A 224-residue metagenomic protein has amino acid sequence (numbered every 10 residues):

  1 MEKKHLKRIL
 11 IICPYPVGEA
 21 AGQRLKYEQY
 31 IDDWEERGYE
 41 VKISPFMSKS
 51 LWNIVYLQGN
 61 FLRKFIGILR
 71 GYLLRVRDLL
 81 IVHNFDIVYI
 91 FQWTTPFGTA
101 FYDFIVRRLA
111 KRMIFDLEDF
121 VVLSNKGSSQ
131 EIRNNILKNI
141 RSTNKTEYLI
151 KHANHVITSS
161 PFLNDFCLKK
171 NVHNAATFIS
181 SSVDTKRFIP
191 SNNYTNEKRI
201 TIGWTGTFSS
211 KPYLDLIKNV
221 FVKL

Functional and structural regions predicted by a protein language model:
M1-M47, K223: N-terminal subdomain of nucleotide-sugar transferases
I12, S159, I202-G206: Short hydrophobic "strand-cap" motifs at the C-terminus of beta-strands
G18-D33, D184-I189, T195-L224: Conserved catalytic-core segment of nucleotide-activated headgroup transferases in glycan assembly
M47-L62, M113-E147, H173, D184-K186 (+2 more regions): Acceptor-binding helix/loop patch of EC 2.4 sugar-transfer enzymes, predominantly nucleotide-sugar-dependent
Y72-F85, F97-F115, D119-S124, R133-V156: Membrane-proximal helix-turn-helix segments that form the acceptor-binding/catalytic region of lipid-linked
I90-P96: Short His-centered aromatic/hydrophobic patch
Q92, S160-P161: Helix N-cap/beta->alpha junction signal
F162, S182: Carbohydrate-associated surface elements
